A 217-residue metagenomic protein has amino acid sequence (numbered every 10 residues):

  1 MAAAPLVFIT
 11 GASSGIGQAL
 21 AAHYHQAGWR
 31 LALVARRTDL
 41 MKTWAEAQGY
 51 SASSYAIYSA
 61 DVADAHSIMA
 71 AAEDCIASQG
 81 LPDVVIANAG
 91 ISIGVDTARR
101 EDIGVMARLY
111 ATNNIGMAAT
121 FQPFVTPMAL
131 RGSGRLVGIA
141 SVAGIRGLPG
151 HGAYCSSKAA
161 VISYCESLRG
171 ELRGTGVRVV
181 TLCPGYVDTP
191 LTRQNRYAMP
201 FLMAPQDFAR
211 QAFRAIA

Functional and structural regions predicted by a protein language model:
S13-S14: Conserved glycine-rich cofactor-binding loop
A27-W44: Conserved glycine-rich Rossmann-like NAD(P)H-binding loop of the short-chain dehydrogenase/reductase
Q48-H66: Rossmann-fold cofactor-recognition segment
S92-A107, G150: Conserved mid-core segment of classical short-chain dehydrogenase/reductases
F121, S157: Active-site helix of classical SDR
S141: Residue(s) in the substrate-gating loop at a strand-loop-helix junction that position the organic substrate next
G174, T181, R196-A217: C-terminal helical subdomain
